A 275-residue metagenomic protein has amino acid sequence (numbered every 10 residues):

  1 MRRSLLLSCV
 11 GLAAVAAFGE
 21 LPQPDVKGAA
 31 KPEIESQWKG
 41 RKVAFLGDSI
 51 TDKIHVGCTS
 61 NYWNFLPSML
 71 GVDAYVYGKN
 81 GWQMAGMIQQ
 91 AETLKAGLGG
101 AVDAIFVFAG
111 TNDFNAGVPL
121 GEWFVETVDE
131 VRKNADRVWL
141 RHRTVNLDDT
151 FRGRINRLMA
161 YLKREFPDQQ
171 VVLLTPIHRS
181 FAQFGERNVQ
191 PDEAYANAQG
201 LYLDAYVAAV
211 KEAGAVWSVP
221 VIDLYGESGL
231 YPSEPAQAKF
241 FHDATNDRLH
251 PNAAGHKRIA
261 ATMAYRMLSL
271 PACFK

Functional and structural regions predicted by a protein language model:
M1-L6: N-terminal export leaders
V10, L46, Y77-N80, A109 (+1 more regions): Short glycine-rich loop/turn motifs that provide flexible caps or phosphate-binding loops at active sites
V10-F18: Hydrophobic h-region of N-terminal signal peptides that target proteins for export in Gram-negative bacteria
A14-V15, S60, V125: Hydrophobic alpha-helical membrane context
G19-P22, D168: Intrinsically disordered, low-complexity regions enriched in polar/acidic and amide residues
L21-N80, A85, A91-A101, P235-Q237: Serine-esterase "nucleophile elbow" of acetyl-processing enzymes
M69, Q90-K275: Alpha-helical cap/lid subdomain in secreted, periplasmic, or secretory-pathway luminal O-acyl-processing enzymes
